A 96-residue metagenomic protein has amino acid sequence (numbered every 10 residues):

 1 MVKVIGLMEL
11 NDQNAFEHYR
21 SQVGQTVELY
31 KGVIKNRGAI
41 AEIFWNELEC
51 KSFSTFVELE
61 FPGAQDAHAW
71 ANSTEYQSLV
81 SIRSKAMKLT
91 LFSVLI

Functional and structural regions predicted by a protein language model:
M1-I96: Conserved, structured core segments of small domains
